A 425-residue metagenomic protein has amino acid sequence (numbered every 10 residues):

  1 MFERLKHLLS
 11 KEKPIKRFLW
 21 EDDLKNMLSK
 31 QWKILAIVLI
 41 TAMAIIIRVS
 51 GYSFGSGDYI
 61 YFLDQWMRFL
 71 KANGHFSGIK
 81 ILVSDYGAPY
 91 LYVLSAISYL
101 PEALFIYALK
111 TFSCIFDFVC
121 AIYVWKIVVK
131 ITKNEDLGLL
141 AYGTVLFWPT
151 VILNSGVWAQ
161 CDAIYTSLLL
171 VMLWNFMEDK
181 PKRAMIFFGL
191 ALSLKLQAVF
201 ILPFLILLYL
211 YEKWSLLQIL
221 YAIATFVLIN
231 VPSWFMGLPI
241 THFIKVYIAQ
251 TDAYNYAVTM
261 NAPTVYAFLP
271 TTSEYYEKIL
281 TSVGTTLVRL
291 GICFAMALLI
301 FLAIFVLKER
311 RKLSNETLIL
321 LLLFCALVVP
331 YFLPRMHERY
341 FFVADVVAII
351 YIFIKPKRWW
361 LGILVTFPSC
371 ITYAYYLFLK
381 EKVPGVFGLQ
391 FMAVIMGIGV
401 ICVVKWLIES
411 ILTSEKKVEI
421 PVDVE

Functional and structural regions predicted by a protein language model:
M1-S10, R17, M43, G51 (+4 more regions): Transmembrane helical bundles and short interhelical boundary loops of multi-pass, membrane-embedded
M27-Y61, C114, F147-P149, A224-L238 (+1 more regions): Transmembrane signal-anchor helices characteristic of membrane glycosylation enzymes that use polyprenol
W32-K33, A44, A121, K130 (+2 more regions): Aromatic/glycine/proline-enriched transmembrane-helix motif characteristic of membrane-embedded glycan-assembly enzymes
Y52-W66, I81-V93, N255-V265: Extracytoplasmic catalytic/substrate-binding loops of multi-pass membrane glycan-assembly enzymes
A88, Y92, E102-I122, T281-F294: Loop-to-helix entry region of an early transmembrane alpha helix in multi-pass inner-membrane enzymes
Y123-K126, I164-P181, V347-A348: Specific aromatic-rich, kink-prone transmembrane helix
G138-W174, M185-Q197, L322-L323, S369: Membrane-embedded helix bundles of polyisoprenyl
F200-A224, W234-L238, V343: Perimembrane helix-loop-helix junctions
